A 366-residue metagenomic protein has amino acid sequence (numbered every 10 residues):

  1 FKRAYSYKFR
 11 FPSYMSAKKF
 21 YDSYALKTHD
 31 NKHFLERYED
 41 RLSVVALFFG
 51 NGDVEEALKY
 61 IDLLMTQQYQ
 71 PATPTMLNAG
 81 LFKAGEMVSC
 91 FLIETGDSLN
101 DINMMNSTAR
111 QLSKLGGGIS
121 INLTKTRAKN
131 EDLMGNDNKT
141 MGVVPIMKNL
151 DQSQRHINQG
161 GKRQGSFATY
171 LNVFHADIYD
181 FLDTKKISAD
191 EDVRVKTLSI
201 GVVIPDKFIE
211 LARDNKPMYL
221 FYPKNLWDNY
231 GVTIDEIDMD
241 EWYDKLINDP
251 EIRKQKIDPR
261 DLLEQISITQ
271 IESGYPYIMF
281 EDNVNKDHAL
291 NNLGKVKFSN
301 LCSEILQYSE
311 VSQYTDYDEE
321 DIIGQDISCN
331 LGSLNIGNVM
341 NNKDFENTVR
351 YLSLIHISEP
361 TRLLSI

Functional and structural regions predicted by a protein language model:
F1-S358, R362: Extended catalytic cores of very large enzyme megasubunits
